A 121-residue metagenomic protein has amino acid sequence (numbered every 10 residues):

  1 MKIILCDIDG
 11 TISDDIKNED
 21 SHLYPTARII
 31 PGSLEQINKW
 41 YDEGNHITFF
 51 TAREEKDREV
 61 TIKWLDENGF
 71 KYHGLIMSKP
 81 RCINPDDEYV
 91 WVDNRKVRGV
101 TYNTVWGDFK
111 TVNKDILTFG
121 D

Functional and structural regions predicted by a protein language model:
M1-D121: HAD-like aspartate-dependent phosphatase fold
